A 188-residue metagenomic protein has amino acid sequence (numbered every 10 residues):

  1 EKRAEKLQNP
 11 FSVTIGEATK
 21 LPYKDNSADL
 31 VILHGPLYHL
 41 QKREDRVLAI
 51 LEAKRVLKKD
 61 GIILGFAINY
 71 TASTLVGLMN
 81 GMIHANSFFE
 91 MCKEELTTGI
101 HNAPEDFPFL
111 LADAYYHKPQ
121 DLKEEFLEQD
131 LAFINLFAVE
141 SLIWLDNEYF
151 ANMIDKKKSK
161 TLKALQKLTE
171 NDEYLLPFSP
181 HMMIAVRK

Functional and structural regions predicted by a protein language model:
E1-K20: Class I SAM-dependent methyltransferase SAM/SAH-binding core
T19-V31: A short acidic, Gly/Pro-enriched loop at the edge of an enzyme's catalytic core that lines a small-molecule cofactor
D29-E44: A short SAM/SAH-binding and catalytic strip from SAM-dependent methyltransferases
H34, L64-I68, V139: Alpha/beta-hydrolase-fold catalytic nucleophile elbow
V47-I62: A short glycine-rich, Lys/Arg-flanked "PGG" loop and its adjoining helix->strand segment in the class I
I62-E95: Conserved class I S-adenosyl-L-methionine
L111-L136: Short alpha-helix
E124, I134-K188: A C-terminal cap/extension of S-adenosyl-L-methionine-dependent methyltransferases that defines the acceptor-substrate
